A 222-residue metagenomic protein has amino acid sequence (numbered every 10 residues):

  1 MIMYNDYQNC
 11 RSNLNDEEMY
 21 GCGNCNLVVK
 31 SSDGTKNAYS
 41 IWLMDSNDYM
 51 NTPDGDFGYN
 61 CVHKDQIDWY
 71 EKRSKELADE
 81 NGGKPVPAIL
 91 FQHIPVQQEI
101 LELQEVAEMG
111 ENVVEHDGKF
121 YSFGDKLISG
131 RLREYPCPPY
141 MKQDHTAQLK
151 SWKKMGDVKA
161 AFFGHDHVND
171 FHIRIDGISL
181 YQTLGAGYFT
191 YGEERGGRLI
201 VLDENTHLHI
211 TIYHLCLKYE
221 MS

Functional and structural regions predicted by a protein language model:
M1, Q104-V106, I175-I178: Short, glycine/charged-enriched secondary-structure capping and boundary segments
M1-G83, G110-E111, L199-V201: Extended active-site neighborhood of metal-dependent phosphoesterases/phosphodiesterases
E18-Y20, G164-H165, G192-E193: Short solvent-exposed loop/turn micro-motifs enriched in small/polar/acidic residues
N26-A38, E134, P139-Y140, T146-M155 (+1 more regions): Binuclear metal-dependent phosphoesterase catalytic core
S40-W42, D56-D166: His/acidic metal-ligating clusters that form di-metal
M44-N47, Q92-P95, G164-H167, T183-A186 (+1 more regions): Active-site-proximal beta-strand/loop segments in catalytic clefts of secreted hydrolases
M50, V114-F123, Y191-R198: Short, surface-exposed, charge-dense and proline/glycine-enriched linear segments
M50-T52, Q97-L101, D170-H172, T190: Short catalytic/ligand-binding loop motif for oxyanion handling, primarily in non-cytosolic enzymes, centered on
